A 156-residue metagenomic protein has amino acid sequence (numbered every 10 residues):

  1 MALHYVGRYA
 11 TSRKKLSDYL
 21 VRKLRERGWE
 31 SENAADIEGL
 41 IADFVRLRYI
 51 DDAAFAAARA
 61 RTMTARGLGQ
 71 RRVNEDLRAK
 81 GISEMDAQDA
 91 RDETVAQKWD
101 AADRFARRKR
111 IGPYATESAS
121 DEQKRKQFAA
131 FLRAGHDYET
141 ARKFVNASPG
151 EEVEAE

Functional and structural regions predicted by a protein language model:
M1-E156: An alpha-helical, amphipathic repeat domain used for nucleic-acid recognition, typified by the mTERF helical solenoid
